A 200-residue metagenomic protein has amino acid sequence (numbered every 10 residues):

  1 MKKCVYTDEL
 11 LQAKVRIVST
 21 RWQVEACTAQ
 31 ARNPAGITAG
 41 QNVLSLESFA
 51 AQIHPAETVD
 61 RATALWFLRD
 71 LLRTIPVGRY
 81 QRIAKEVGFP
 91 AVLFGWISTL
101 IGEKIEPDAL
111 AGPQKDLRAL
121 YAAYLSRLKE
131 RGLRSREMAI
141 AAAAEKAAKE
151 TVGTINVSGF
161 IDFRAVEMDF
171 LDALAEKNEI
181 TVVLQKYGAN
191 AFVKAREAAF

Functional and structural regions predicted by a protein language model:
M1, L11-A13, E150-T154, K177-E179: A general structural motif
C4-V5, L10, R21-T151, A165 (+2 more regions): Basic/charged alpha-beta structural segments of nucleotide/phosphate-handling enzymes
V15-R16, S126-L128, G153-N156: N-terminal start-of-chain detector that recognizes signal peptides and the immediate post-cleavage beginning
V15-V24, I161: Acidic, metal-coordinating catalytic cores used for nucleic-acid/nucleotide bond scission and strand-transfer chemistry
R16-V18, N156, E179-Q185: Structural recognition of the conserved hydrophobic beta-strand(s) that form the central parallel beta-sheet of P-loop
T151-F163: Conserved P-loop NTPase "ATPase switch" module shared by AAA+ and STAND
V166-F200: Conserved RecA-like helicase ATPase core segment that couples NTP binding/hydrolysis to strand translocation
